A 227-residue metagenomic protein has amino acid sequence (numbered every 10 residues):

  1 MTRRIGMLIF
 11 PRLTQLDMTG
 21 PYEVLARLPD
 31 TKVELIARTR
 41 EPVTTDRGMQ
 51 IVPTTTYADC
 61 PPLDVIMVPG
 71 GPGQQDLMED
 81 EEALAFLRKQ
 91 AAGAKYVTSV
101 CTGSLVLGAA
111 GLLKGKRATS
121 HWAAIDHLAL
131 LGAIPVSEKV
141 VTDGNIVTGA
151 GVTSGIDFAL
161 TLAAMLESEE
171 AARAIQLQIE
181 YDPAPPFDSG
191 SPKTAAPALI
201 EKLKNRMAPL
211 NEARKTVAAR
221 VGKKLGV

Functional and structural regions predicted by a protein language model:
M1-V97, L105-A109, I125-H127, P135-V136 (+1 more regions): Extended, subdomain-level signal for the structured scaffold at the beginning of enzyme domains
D17, G151-F158: Catalytic-loop motifs flanking and including active-site residues across diverse enzymes
D59-C60, K139-V140, G155: Solvent-exposed alpha-helices and their adjacent loops that cap or buttress functional pockets in soluble metabolic
V97-T98, T119, V136, V147: Structural detector of well-ordered beta-strand residues that form the stable sheet scaffold of enzyme domains
L113-V140: A conserved active-site-flanking secondary-structure segment within enzyme catalytic domains
A118, V152, M165-E169: Alpha-helix boundary/capping and short turn/kink residues
N145-G151: A short glycine-threonine-serine/GTX helix/turn-capping micro-motif
